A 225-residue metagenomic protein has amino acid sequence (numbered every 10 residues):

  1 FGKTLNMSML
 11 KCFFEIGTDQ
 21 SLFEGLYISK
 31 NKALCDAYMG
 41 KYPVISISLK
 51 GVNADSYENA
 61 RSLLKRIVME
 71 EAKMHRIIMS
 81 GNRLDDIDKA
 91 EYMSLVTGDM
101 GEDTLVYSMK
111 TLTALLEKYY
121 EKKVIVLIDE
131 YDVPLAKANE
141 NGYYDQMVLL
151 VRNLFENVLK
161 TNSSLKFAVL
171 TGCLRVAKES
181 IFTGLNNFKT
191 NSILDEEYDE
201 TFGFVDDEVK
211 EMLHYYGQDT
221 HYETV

Functional and structural regions predicted by a protein language model:
F1-V225: Phosphate-binding site recognition
